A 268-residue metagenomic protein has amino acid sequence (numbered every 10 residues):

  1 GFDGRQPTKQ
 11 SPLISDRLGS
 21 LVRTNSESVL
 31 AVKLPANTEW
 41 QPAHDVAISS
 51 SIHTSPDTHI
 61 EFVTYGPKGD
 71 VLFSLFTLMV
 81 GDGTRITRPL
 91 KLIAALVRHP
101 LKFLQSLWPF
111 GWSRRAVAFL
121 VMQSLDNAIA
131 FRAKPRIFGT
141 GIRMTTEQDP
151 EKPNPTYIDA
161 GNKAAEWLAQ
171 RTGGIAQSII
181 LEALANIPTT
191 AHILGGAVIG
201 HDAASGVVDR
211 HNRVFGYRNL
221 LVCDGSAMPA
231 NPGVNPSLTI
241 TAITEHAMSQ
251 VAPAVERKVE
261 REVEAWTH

Functional and structural regions predicted by a protein language model:
G1-A47, D224, T239, I243 (+1 more regions): Glycine-rich loop(s) and the adjacent beta-strand/alpha-helix scaffold that form part
T8-K9, H44-V46, I52-P56, I86 (+7 more regions): Short, surface-exposed linear patches
P12, G111, E151-N162, S237 (+1 more regions): Generic detection of long, well-ordered alpha-helical segments
S15-R143, P150, I193, V214-F215 (+2 more regions): FAD cofactor-binding and catalytic pocket of flavoenzymes
R17, T189, L194-G196, R210-A247 (+1 more regions): A cross-kingdom feature strongest in bacterial/archaeal respiratory oxidoreductases
N25, V29, A128, L168-A176 (+2 more regions): Short secondary-structure junctions and interdomain/linker hinges
I48-S49, I179-T189, V263-H268: A glycine-rich phosphate-binding loop feature that marks nucleotide/adenosyl-phosphate handling sites
V117-L120, R143-A230: A glycine-rich dinucleotide-binding beta-alpha-beta segment and adjacent secondary-structure elements that constitute
